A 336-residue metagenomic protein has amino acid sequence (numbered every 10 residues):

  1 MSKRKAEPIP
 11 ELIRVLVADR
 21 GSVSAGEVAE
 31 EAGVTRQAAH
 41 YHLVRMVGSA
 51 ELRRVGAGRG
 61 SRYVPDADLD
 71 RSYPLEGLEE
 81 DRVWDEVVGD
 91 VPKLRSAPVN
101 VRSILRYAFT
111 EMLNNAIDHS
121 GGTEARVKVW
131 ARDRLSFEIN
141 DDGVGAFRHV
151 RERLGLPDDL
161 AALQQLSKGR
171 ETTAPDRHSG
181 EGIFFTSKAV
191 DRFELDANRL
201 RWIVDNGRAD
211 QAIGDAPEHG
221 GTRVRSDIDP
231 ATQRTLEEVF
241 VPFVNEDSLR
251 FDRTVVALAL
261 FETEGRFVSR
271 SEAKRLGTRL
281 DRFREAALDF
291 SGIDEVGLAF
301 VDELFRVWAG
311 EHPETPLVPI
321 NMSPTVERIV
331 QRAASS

Functional and structural regions predicted by a protein language model:
M1-Q37, Y41-T110, S120-G122, A231-R282 (+1 more regions): Bergerat-fold GHKL ATPase/HATPase_c domain
R53, G58-Y73, A116-E237, V307-A309: Conserved beta-strand-loop-beta-strand hairpin that lines the nucleotide-binding pocket of ATP/GTP-utilizing enzymes
F185, R275, E303-L304: A short acidic, amphipathic alpha-helical/loop segment
F283-V296: Short, glycine-/small-residue-enriched flexible loop/hinge segments at domain edges that mediate gating
G297-D302, R328-V330: A short acidic (Asp/Glu
F300-H312: Short, non-transmembrane amphipathic alpha-helical segments
